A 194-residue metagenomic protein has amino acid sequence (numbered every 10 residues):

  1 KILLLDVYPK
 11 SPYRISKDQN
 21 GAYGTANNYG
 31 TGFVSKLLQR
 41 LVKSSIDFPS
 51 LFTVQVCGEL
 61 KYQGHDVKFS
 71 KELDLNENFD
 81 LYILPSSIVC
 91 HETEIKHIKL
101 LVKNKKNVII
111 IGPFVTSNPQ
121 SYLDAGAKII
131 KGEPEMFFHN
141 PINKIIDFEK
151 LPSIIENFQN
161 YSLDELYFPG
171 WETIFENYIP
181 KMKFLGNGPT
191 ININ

Functional and structural regions predicted by a protein language model:
K1-N194: Acidic, low-complexity intrinsically disordered segments
